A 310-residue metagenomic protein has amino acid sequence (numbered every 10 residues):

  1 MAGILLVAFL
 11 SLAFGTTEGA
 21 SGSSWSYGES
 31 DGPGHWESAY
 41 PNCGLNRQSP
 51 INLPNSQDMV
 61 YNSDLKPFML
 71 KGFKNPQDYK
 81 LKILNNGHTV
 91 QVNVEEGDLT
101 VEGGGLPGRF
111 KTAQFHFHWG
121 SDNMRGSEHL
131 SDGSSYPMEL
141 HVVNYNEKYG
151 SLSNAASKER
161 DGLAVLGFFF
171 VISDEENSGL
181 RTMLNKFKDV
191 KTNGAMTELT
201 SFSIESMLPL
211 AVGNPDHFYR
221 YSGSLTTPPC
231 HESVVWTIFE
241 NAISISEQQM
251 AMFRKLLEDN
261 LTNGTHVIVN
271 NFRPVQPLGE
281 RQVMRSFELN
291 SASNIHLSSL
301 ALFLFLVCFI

Functional and structural regions predicted by a protein language model:
M1-I310: Alpha-carbonic anhydrase
